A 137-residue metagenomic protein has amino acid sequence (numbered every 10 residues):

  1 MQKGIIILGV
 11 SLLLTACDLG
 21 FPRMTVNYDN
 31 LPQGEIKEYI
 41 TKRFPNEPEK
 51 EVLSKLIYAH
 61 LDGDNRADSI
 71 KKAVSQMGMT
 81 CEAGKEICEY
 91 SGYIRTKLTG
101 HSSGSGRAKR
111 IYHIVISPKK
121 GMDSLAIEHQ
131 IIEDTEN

Functional and structural regions predicted by a protein language model:
Q2-L8: Sec-dependent signal peptide recognition, specifically the positively charged N-region followed immediately by
V10-L12: Short, linear, compositionally biased motifs with a strong N-terminal bias
L14-A16: C-terminal motif of bacterial Sec signal peptides marking the signal peptidase cleavage site
D18-F21: Bacterial signal peptide processing site
T25-E35: Immediate post-signal-peptide N-terminus of mature secreted/exported proteins
K37-M77: Terminal, regulation- and interaction-focused segments at domain boundaries
A67, K72-S117: A cross-family detector of function-defining hotspots
D123-N137: Short, low-complexity, Pro/Ser/Thr/Gly-rich segments in the mature regions of secreted, periplasmic
